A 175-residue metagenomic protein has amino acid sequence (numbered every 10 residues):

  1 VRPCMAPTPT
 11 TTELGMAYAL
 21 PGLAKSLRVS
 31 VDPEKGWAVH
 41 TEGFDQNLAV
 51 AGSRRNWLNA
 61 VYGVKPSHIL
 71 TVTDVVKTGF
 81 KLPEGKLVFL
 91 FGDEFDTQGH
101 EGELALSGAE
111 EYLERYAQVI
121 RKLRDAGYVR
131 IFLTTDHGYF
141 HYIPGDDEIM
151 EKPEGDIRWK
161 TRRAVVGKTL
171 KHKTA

Functional and structural regions predicted by a protein language model:
V1-A175: Feature captures the catalytic ectodomains and active-site-proximal regions of enzymes that hydrolyze or transfer
